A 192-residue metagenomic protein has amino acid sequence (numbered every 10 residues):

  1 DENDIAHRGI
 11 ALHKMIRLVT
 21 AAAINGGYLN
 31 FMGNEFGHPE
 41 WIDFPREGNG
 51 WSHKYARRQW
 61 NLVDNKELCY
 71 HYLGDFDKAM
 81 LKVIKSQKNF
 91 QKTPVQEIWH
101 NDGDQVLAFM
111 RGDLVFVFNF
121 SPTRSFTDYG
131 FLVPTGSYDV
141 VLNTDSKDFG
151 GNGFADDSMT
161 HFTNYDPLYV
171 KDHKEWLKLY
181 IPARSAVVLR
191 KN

Functional and structural regions predicted by a protein language model:
D1-I5: Surface-exposed cleft-lining segments at the edges of enzyme active sites
A6-K14, V19-N30, N34-N192: Carbohydrate-interacting/catalytic domains
